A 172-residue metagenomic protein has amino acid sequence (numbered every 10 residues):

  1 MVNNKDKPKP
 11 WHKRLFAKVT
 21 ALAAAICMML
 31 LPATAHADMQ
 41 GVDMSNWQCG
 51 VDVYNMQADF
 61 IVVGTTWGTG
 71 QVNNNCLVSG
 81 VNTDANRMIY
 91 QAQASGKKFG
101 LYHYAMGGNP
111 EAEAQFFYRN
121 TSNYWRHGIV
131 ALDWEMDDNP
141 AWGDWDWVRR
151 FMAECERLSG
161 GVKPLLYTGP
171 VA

Functional and structural regions predicted by a protein language model:
K5-L22: Bacterial N-terminal signal peptides that target proteins for export
T20-L31: Bacterial N-terminal signal peptides
M29-M39: Sec-dependent signal peptide cleavage junction
D38-Y104: N-terminal carbohydrate-binding/catalytic regions of secreted carbohydrate-active enzymes
G50-I61, Q115-A172: Surface-exposed substrate-engagement region within the catalytic domains of secreted or surface-exposed extracellular
G70-N82, N109-A112, D138-W145: Extracytoplasmic/secreted cell-surface and envelope-processing proteins
D84, M106-N120: Catalytic-core regions of hydrolytic enzymes
